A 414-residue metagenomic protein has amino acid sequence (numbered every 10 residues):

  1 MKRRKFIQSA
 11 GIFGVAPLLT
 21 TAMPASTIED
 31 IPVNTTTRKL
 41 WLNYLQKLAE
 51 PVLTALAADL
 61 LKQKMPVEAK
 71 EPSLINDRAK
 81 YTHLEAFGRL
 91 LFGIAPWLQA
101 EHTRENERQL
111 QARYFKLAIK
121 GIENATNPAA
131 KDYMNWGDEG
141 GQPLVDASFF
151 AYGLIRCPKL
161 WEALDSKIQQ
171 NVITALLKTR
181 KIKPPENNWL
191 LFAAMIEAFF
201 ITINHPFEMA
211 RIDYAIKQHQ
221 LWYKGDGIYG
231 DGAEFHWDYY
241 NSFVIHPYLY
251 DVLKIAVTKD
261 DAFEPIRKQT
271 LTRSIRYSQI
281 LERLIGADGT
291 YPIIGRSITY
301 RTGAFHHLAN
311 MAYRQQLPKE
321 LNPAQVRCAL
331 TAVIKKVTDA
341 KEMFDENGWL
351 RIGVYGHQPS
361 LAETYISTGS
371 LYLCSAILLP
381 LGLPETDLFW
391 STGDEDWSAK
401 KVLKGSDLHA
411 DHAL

Functional and structural regions predicted by a protein language model:
M1, T20-L42: C-terminal segment of N-terminal export signals and the immediately downstream linker at the start of the mature
K5-S26: N-terminal export signals
V52-K64, N106-L110, A118: Alpha-helical solenoid scaffolds in large eukaryotic transport, assembly, and signaling factors
T54-E71, I75, T126-K131, V333-L414: CBM-like carbohydrate-recognition segments
L61-V67, S73-N106: N-terminal domain-start signal
I94-P96, Q111-L271, R283-A309: Aromatic-lined, polymer-binding surfaces characteristic of secreted/periplasmic polysaccharide-degrading enzymes
F235-L350, A362-E385: Long, repeat-rich segments with strong aromatic
